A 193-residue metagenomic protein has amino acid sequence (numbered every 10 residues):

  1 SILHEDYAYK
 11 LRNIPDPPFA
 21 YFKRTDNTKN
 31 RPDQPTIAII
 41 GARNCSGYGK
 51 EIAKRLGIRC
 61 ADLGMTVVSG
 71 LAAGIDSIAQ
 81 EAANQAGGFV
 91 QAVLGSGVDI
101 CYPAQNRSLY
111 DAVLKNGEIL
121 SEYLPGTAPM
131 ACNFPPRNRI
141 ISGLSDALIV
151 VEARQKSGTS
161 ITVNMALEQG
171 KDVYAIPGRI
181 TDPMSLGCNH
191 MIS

Functional and structural regions predicted by a protein language model:
I2-S193: Glycine-biased, small-residue-rich flexible motifs in mid-sequence functional cores and linkers
